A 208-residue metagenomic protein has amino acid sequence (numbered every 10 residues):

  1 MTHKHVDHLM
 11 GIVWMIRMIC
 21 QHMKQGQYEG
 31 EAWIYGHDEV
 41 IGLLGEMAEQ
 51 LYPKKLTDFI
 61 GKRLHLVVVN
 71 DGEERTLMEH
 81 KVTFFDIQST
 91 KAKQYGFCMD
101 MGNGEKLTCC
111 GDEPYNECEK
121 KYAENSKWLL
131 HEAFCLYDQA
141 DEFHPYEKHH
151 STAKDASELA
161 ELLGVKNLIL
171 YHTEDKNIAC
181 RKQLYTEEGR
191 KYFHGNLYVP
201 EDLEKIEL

Functional and structural regions predicted by a protein language model:
M1-T108, P114, E119, Q183-L208: Binuclear metal-dependent hydrolase catalytic cores
P114-E204: Cap/insert and terminal regions of metallo-dependent hydrolase folds
